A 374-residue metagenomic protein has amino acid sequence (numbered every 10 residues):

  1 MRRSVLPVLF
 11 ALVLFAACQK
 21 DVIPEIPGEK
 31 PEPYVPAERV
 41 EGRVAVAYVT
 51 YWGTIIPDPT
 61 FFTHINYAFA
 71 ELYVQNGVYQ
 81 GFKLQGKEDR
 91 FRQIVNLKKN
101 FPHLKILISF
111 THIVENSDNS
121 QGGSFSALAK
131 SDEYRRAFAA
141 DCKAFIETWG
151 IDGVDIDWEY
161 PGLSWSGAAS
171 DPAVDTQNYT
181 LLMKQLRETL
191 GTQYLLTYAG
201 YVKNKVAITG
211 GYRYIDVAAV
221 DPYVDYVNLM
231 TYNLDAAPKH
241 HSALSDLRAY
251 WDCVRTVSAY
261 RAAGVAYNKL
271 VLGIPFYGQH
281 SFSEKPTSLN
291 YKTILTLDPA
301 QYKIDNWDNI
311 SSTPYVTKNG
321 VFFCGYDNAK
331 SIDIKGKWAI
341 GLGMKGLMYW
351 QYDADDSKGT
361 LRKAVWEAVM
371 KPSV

Functional and structural regions predicted by a protein language model:
M1, V5-V8, L12-E41: Bacterial Sec-dependent N-terminal signal peptides
G28-I146, S245-Y250: Glycan-recognition patch characteristic of GH18 chitinases/ENGases and related GlcNAc/peptidoglycan-binding proteins
V35-R39, F91-L107, T111-H112, Y179-T197 (+3 more regions): Surface-exposed amphipathic alpha-helices with a cationic face
G42-R43, T63, P102-I106, G150-D152 (+4 more regions): Short, well-ordered coil/turn segments that N-cap beta-strands
V46, Y73-D89, P161-A300: Substrate-binding surface in catalytic domains of secreted glycosidases
D58-F61, R90-L97, Q121, Y134 (+10 more regions): Stable alpha-helical elements in mature extracytoplasmic
I65, I108, I156, L186 (+4 more regions): Conserved, mostly hydrophobic/aromatic
N116-G123, N268-W338, K358, K363-V374: Glycan-binding loop/region signatures in secreted carbohydrate-active enzymes
